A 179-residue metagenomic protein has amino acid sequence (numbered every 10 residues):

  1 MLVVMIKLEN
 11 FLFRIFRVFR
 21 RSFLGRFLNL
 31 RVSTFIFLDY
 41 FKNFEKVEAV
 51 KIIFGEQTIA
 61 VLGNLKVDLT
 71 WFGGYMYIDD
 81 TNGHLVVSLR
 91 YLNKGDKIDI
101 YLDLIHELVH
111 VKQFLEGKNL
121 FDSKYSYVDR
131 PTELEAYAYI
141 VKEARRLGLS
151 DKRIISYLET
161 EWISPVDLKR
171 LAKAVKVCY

Functional and structural regions predicted by a protein language model:
M1-Y77, W162-Y179: A metal-dependent hydrolase signature that marks the N-terminal structural subdomain at the beginning of catalytic folds
F37-F44, G95, S126, R130: Charge-dense, low-complexity intrinsically disordered segments
E56-A60, G117-L120, L147-I154: Surface-exposed helix-capping loop/turn segments at secondary-structure junctions
K66-I98: Active-site scaffold of zinc-dependent metalloenzymes
I98-L102, F114-A138: Post-HEXXH active-site segment of zinc metalloproteases
I105, V109-Q113: Short active-site segment of divalent metal-dependent hydrolases/proteases that encodes the spacing between
T132, A138-Y179: Active-site or metal-binding loop neighborhoods of secreted/extracellular toxin and effector enzymes
